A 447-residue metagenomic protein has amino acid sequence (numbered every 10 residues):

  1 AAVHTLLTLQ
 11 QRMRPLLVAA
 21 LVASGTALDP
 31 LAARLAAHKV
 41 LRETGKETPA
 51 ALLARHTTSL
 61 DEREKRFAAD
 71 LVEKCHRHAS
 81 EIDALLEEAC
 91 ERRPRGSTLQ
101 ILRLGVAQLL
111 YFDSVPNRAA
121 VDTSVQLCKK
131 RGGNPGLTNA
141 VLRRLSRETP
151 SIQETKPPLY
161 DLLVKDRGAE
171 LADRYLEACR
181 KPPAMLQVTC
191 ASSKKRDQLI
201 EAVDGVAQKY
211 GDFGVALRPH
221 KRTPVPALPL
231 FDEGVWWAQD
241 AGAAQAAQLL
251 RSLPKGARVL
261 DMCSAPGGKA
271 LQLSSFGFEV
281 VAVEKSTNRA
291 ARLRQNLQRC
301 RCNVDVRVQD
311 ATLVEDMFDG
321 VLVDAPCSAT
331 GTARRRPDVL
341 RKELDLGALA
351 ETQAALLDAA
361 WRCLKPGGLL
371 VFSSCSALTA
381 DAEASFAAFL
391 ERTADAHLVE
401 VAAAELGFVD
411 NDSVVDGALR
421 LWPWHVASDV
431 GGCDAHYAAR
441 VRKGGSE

Functional and structural regions predicted by a protein language model:
H4, L9-R12, L21-V22, L28-E447: S-adenosylmethionine
